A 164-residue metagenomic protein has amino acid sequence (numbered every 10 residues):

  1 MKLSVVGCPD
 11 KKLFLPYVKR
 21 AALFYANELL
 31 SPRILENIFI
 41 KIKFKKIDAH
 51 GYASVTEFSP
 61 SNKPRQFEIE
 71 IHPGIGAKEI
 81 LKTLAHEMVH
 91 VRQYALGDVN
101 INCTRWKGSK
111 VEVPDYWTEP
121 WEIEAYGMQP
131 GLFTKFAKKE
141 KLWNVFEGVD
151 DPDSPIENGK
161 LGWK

Functional and structural regions predicted by a protein language model:
M1-L13, F39-D48: Hydrophobic or amphipathic, alpha-helical segments that drive membrane association/targeting
L13-E36: Zn2+-dependent metallopeptidase catalytic core
K41-Q66, A77-K78: Catalytic zinc-binding patch centered on the HExxH motif and its immediate surroundings that defines zinc-dependent
F67-L84: Short pre-active-site segment immediately N-terminal to the catalytic Zn-binding motif
K78, K82, Y94-I123: Post-HEXXH active-site segment of zinc metalloproteases
A85-Q93: Short active-site segment of divalent metal-dependent hydrolases/proteases that encodes the spacing between
R92-T104, T134-N144: Substrate-binding/catalytic groove segments of enzymes that remodel or degrade extracellular structural polymers
T118, Q129-K164: Long, well-structured alpha-helical subdomains associated with metal-dependent extracellular/ecto-lumenal hydrolases
